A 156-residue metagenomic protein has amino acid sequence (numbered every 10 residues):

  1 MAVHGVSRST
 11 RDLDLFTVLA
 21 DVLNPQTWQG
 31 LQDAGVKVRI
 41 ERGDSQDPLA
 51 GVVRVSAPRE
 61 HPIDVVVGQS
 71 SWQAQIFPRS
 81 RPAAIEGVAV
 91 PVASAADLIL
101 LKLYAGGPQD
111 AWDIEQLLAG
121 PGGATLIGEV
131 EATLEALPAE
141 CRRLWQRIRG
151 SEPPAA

Functional and structural regions predicted by a protein language model:
M1-A156: Compositionally biased terminal segments of proteins
